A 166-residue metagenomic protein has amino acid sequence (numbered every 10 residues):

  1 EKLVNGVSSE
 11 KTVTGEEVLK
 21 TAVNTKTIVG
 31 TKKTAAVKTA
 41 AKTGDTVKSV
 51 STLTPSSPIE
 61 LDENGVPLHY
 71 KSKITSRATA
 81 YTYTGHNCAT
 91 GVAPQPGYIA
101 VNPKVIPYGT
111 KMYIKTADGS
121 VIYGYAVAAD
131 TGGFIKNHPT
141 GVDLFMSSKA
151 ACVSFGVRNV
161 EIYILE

Functional and structural regions predicted by a protein language model:
E1-S51: Non-catalytic extracellular/periplasmic "stalk" and linker regions immediately N-terminal to catalytic or recognition
K38-E166: Solvent-exposed, well-ordered loop and adjacent helix/strand elements within mature globular domains that form
